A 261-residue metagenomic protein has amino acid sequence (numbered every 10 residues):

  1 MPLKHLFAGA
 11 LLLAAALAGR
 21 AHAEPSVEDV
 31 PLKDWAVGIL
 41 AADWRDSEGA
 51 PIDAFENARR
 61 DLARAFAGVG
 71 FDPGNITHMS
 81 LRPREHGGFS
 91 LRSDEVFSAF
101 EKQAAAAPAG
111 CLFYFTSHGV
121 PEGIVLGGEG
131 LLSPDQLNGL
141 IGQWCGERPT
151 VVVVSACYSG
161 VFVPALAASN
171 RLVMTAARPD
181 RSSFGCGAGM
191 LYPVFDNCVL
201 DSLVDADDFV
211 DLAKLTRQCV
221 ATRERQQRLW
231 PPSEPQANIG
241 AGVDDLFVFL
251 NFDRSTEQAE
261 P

Functional and structural regions predicted by a protein language model:
M1-A8: Bacterial N-terminal signal peptides that target proteins for export
K4, G19-A109, M190-P193, D244-P261: Boundary/activation segment at the start of structured domains
A8-A16: Bacterial N-terminal signal peptides
A36-A41, N75-S80, C111-F115, T150-S155 (+1 more regions): Structural recognition of the beta-strand scaffold that forms the well-ordered cores of secreted hydrolase catalytic
D43-S47, P73, R82-H86, S117-E122 (+4 more regions): Solvent-exposed loop/turn segments at secondary-structure junctions within structured extracellular/periplasmic domains
P51, F55-L62, R92-F100, S133-L140 (+7 more regions): Stable alpha-helical elements in mature extracytoplasmic
A106-P108, F115-G146: A short, glycine/acidic-enriched catalytic loop
V151-G240: Active-site-proximal C-terminal subdomain of hydrolase catalytic domains
